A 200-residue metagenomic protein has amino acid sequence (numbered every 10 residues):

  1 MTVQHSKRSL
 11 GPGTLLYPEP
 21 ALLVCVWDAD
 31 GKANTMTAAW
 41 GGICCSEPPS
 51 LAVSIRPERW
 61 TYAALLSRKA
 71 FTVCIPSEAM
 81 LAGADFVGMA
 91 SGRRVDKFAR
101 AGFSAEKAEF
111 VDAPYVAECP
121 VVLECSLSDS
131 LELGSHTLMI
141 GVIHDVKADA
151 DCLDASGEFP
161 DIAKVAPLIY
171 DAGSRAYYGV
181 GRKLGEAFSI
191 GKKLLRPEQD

Functional and structural regions predicted by a protein language model:
M1-D200: Basic, polyanion-binding surface patches
